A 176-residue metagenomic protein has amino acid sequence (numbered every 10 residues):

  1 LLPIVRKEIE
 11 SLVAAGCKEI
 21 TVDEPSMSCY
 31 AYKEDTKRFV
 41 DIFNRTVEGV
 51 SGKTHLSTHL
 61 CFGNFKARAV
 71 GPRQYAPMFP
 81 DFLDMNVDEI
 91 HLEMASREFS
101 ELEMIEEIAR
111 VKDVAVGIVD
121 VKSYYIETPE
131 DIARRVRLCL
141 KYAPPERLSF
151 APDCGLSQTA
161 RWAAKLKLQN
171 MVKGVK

Functional and structural regions predicted by a protein language model:
L1-K176: Domain-level signal for soluble alpha/beta catalytic cores
